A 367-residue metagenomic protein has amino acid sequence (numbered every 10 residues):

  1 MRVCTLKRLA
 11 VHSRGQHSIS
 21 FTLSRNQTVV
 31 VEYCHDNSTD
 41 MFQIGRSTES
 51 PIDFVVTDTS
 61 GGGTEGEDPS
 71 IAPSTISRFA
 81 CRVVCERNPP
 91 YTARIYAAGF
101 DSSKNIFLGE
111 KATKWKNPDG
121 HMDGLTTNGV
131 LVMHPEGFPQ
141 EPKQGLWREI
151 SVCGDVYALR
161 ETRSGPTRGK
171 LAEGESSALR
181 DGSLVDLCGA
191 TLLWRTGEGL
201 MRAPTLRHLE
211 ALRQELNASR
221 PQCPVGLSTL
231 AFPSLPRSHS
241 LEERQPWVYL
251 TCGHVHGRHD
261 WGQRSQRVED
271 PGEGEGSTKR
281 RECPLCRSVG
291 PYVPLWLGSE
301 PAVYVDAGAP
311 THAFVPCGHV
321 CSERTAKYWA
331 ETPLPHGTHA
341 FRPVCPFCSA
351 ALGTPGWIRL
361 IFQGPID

Functional and structural regions predicted by a protein language model:
M1-T75, P89, K116-D119, L125-E136 (+1 more regions): Intrinsically disordered, low-complexity acidic Ser/Thr-rich regulatory segments
F21-L23, S60-G61, D155-P166, E198-L206 (+2 more regions): Surface-exposed beta-strand-to-loop junctions that form interaction patches on eukaryotic regulatory domains
Q27-V31, T64-I71, R78-R82, P89 (+8 more regions): Eukaryotic intrinsically disordered and solvent-exposed regulatory patches
N37-D40, G45-T48, A72-S74, R78-R87 (+11 more regions): Residues that form ligand- and interface-recognition hot spots within folded domains
S38-F42, S50-I52, A72-C81, P89-A93 (+9 more regions): Core residues of folded domains in eukaryotic genome-function proteins
S47-E49, V55-S60, N88, I95-A98 (+11 more regions): Short coil/turn segments at secondary-structure boundaries
I71, C85-L227, E282-P294: C-terminal boundary/linker segments immediately following FHA domains
N217-I366: RING-type zinc-finger domain of E3 ubiquitin ligases
